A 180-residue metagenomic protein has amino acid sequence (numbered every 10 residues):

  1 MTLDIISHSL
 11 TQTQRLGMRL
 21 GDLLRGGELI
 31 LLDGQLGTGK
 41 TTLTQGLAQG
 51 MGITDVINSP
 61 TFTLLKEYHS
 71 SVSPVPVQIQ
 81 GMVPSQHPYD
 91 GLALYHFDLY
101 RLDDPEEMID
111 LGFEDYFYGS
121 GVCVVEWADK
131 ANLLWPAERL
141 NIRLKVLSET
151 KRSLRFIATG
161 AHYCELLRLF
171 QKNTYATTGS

Functional and structural regions predicted by a protein language model:
M1-R19: N-terminal pre-Walker A segment at the start of P-loop NTPase domains
L3, D103-M108, E114-S180: Short phosphate-coordinating micro-motif centered on Lys-Gly-acidic
G21-G27: Phosphate-binding P-loop
I30-L32: Hydrophobic anchor at the beta1->P-loop junction of P-loop NTPases
G37: Walker A (P-loop) phosphate-binding loop of P-loop NTPases
K40: Conserved lysine of the Walker
I53-H69: Short beta-strand-centered segment that lines the nucleotide-binding/catalytic pocket of NTP-utilizing
S71-G91, T178-S180: Intrinsically disordered, low-complexity terminal tails and inter-domain linkers enriched for S/T/G/P/D/E
